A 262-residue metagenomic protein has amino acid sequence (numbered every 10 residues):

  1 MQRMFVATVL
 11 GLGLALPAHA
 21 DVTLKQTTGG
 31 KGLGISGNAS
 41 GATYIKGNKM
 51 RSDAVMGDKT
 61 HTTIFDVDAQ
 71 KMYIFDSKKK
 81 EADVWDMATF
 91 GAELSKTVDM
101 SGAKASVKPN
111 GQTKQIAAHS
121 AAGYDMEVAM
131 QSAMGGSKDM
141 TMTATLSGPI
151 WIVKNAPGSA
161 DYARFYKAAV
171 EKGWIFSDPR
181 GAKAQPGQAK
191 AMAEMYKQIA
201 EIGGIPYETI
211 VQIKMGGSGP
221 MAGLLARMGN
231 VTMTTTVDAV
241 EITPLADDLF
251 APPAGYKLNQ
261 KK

Functional and structural regions predicted by a protein language model:
M1-T8: Bacterial N-terminal signal peptides that target proteins for export
L14-A20: Sec/Tat signal peptide C-region and signal peptidase I cleavage site
A20-K262: Extended soluble regions of mature proteins
